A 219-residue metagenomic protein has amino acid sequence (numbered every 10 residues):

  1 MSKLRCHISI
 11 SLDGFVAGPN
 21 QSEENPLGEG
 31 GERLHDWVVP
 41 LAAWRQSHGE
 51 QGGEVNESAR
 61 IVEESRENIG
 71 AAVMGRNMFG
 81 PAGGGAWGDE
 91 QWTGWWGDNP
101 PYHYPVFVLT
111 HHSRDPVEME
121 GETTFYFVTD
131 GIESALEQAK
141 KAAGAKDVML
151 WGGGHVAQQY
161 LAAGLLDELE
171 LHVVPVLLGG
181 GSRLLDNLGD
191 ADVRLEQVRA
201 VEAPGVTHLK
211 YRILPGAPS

Functional and structural regions predicted by a protein language model:
M1-S219: Enzymes that bind and transform nitrogen-containing heteroaromatic metabolites
